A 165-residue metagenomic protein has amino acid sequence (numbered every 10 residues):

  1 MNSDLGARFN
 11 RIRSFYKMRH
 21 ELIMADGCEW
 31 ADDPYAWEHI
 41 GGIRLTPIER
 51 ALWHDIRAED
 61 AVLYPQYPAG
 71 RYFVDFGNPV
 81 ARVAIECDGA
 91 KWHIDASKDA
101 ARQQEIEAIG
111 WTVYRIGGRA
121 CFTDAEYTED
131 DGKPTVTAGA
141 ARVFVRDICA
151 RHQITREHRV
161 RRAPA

Functional and structural regions predicted by a protein language model:
M1-D32, W37, A96-A165: Basic, glycine-rich
A31-E49: A short, highly charged nucleic-acid-interacting micro-segment common to nuclease and nuclease-linked defense proteins
G42, R50-A69: A short acidic/basic microdomain associated with nuclease active sites
I43-A51, A101, G139: A generic alpha-helix signature
T46-P47, Y67, S97, T135: Conserved phosphate-coordination/catalytic loops
R57-V62, P79-R82, G110-W111: Short glycine/proline-enriched coil/turn segments at helix->beta-strand junctions
P68-A101, A120-C121: Short beta-strand-loop-alpha-helix junction that forms the active-site gateway of nucleic-acid-processing nucleases
